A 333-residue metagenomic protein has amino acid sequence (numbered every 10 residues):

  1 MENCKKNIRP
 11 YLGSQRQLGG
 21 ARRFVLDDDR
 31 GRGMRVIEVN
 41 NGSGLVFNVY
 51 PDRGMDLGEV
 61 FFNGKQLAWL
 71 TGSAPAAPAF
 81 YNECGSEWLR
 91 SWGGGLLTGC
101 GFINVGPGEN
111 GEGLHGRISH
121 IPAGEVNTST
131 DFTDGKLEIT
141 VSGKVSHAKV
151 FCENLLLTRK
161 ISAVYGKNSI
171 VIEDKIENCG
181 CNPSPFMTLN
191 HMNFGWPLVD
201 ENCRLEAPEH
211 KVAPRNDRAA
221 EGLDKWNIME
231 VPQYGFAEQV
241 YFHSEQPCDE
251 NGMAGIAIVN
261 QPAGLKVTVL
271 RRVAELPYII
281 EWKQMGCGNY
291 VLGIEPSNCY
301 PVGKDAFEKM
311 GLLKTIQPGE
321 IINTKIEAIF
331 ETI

Functional and structural regions predicted by a protein language model:
M1-V171, N182-P183, N193-Y234, E245-I333: Surface-exposed acidic/polar loop and edge beta-strand patches at domain peripheries
A237-V240: C-terminal beta-strand-rich structural cap/linker in extracellular carbohydrate-active enzymes
